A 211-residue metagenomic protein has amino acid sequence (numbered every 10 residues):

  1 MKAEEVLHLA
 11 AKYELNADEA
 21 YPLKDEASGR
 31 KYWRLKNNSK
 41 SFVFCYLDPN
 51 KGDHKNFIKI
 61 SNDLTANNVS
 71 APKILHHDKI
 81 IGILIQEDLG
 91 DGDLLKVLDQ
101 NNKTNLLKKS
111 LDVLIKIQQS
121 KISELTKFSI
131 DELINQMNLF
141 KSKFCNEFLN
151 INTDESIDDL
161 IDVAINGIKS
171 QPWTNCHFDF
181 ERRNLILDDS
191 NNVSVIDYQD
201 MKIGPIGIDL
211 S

Functional and structural regions predicted by a protein language model:
M1-A20: Juxta-kinase regulatory segment immediately upstream of eukaryotic protein kinase catalytic domains
V6, A11, I122-K127, D131-E132 (+1 more regions): An alpha-helical support segment within catalytic cores of ATP-dependent transferases
L15-W33: ATP-binding glycine-rich phosphate-binding loop
W33-I134, L139, N146, K169-S170: ATP-binding pocket architecture of kinase catalytic cores
N138, T174, L187-S211: Active-site Asp-x-Gly
D179: Conserved catalytic-loop position in the HRD/HxD motif
R183-N184: Conserved protein-kinase catalytic-loop position immediately C-terminal to the HRD catalytic Asp
